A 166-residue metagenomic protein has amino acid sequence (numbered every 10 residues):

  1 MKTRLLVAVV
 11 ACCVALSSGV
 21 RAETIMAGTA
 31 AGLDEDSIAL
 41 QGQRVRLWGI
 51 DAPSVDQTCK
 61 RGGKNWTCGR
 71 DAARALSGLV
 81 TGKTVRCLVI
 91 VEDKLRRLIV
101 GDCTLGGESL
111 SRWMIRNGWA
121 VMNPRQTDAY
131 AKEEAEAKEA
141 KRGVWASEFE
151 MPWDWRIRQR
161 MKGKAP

Functional and structural regions predicted by a protein language model:
K2, L6, C13-P166: Small beta-barrel nucleic-acid-binding modules, primarily SNase/OB-fold domains and secondarily Tudor-like barrels
